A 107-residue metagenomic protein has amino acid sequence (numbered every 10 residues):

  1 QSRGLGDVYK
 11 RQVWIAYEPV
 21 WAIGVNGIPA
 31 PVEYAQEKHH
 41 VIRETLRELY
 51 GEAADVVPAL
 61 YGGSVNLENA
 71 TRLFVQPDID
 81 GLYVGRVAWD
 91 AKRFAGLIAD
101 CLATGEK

Functional and structural regions predicted by a protein language model:
Q1-Y9: Single conserved hydrophobic/aromatic residue that forms the stacking wall/gate of nucleotide- or nucleobase-binding
D7, E37-L49: Alpha-helix-loop-beta-strand connector modules within alpha/beta enzyme cores
V13-Y17, D55, A59-G63, D80-V84: Hydrophobic faces of well-ordered beta-strands that scaffold small-molecule active sites in alpha/beta enzyme cores
P19-I23, V65, A88: Active-site-proximal loop/turn and secondary-structure-junction residues that shape catalytic pockets, frequently
G27-K38: Alpha-helix N-cap and loop-to-helix initiation/capping positions
E48-A54, T104-E106: Short helix-capping segments at alpha-helix termini
V65-D78: Catalytic cores of alpha/beta
A88-K107: C-terminal helical cap(s) of enzyme catalytic domains, especially alpha/beta-barrels
